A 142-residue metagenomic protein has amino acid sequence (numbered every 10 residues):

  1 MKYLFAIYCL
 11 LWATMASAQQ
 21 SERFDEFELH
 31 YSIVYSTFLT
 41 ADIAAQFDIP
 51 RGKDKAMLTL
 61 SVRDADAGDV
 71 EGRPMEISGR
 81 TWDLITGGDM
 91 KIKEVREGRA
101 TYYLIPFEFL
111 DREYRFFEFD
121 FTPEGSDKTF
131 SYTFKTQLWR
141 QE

Functional and structural regions predicted by a protein language model:
M1-F5: Positively charged n-region of N-terminal signal peptides that target proteins for export
A13-Q19: N-terminal signal peptide c-region/cleavage motif recognized by signal peptidases
Q19-M57, L138-W139: Beta-strand-rich domain onsets/edges
K55-D66: Beta-strand-rich structural segments
S78-K91: Short amphipathic beta-strand segments in non-cytosolic proteins
E97-L104: Aromatic sugar-binding surface patches on proteins that engage polysaccharides or sugar-phosphate polymers
R115-T122: Short, aromatic- and glycine-rich surface loops/edge beta-strands on solvent-exposed regions
P123-S131: Short acidic/polar inter-strand loop motif in beta-rich domains
